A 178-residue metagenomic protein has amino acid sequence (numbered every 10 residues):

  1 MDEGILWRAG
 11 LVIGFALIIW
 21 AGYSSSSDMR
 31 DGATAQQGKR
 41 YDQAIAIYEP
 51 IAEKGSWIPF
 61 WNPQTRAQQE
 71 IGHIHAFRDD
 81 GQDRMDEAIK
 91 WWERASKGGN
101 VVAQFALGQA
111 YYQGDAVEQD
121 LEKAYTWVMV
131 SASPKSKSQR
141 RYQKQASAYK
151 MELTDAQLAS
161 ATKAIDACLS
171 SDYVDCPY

Functional and structural regions predicted by a protein language model:
Y23, Q36, K54-Q64, F77-D79 (+4 more regions): Short helix-capping/linker turns of helical repeat alpha-solenoids
S27-P50, K54, H73: Alpha-helical segment of the N-proximal tetratricopeptide repeat
T34-A35, P50-I51, Q68-F77, A106-Q113 (+2 more regions): Hydrophobic face of amphipathic alpha-helices that form TPR/SEL1-like repeat modules and related alpha-solenoid
R140-Y178: Terminal, low-structured helical/coil segments at or just beyond the last alpha-helical repeat
